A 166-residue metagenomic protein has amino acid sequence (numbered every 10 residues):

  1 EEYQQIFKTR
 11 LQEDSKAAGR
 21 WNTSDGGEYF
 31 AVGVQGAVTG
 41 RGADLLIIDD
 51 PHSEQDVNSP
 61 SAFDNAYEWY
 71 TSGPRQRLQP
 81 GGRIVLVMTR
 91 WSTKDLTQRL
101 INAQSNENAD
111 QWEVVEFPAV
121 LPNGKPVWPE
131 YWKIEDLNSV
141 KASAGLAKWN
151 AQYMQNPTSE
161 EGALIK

Functional and structural regions predicted by a protein language model:
E1-V38: Conserved nucleotide-state-sensing and coupling region of NTP-binding domains
E2-R10, F117, L121, W128: A glycine-rich helix N-cap at a beta->alpha junction
Q12, R20-S24, A103-A109, A142-S143 (+1 more regions): Short, conserved catalytic or adaptor-binding loops enriched in Gly and charged residues
G33, F117-A119, Q155: Active-site donor-binding loop signature of nucleotide-sugar glycosyltransferases
A37-T39, L121-P126: A short acidic, often aromatic-flanked loop/helix-cap motif at beta-alpha or helix-coil junctions that lines enzyme
G42: A short acidic, Gly/Pro-enriched loop at the edge of an enzyme's catalytic core that lines a small-molecule cofactor
L45-P122: Signature of the SF2 helicase/ATPase Hel1-core->accessory helical subdomain module
G124-K166: ATPase catalytic-site recognition across NTP-hydrolyzing enzymes
